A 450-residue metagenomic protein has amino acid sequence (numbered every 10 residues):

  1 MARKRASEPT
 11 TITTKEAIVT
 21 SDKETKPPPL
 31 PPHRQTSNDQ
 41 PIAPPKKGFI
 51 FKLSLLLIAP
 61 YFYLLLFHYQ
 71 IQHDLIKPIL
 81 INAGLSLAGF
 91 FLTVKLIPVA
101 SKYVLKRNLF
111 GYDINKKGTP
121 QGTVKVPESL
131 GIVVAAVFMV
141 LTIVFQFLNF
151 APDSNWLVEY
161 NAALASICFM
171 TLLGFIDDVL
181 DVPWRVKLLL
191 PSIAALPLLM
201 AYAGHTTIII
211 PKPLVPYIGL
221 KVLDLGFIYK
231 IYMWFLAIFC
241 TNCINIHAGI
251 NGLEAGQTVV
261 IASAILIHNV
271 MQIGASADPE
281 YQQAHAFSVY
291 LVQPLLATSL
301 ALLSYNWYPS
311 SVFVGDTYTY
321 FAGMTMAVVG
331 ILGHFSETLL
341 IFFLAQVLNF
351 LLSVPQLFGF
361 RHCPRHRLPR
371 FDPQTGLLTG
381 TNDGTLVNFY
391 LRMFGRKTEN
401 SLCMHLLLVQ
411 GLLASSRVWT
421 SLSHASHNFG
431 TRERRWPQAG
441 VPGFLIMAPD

Functional and structural regions predicted by a protein language model:
A2-Y103, V134-L172, P213, I228-C243 (+2 more regions): Alpha-helical transmembrane segments
P98-Y112, A203-I210: Juxtamembrane interfacial secondary-structure elements that flank transmembrane helices in multi-pass membrane proteins
I114-S129: Juxtamembrane helix-capping/reentrant segments at transmembrane boundaries
L180-P183: Flexible hinge motifs at transmembrane-helix junctions and intramembrane kinks/re-entrant loops in multi-pass membrane
L189-M200: Carboxylate/His-rich catalytic cores and anion/metal-binding grooves
I209-V222: Fold-level signal for large, globular catalytic cores of enzyme and receptor domains
